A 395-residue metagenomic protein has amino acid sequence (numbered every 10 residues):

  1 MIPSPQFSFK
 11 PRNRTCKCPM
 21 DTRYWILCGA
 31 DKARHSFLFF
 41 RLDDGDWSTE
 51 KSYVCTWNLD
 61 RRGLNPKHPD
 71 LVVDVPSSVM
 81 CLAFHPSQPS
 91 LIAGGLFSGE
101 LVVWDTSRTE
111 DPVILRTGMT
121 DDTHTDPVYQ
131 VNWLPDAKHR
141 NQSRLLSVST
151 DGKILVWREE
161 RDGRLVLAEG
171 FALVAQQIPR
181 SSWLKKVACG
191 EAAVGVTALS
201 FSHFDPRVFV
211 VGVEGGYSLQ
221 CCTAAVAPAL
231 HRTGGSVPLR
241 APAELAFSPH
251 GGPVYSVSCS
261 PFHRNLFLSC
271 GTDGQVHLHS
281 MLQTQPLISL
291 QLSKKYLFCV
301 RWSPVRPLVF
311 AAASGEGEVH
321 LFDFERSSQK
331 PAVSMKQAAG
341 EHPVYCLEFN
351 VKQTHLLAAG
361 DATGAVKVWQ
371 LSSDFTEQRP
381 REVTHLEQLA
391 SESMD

Functional and structural regions predicted by a protein language model:
M1-F40, G45-T56, R62, D111-G118 (+11 more regions): Acidic and/or Ser/Thr-rich intrinsically disordered tails and linkers that flank eukaryotic scaffold proteins
W25-I26, A33-S36, D44, P89-A93 (+11 more regions): Structural hallmark of WD40 beta-propellers
G29-K32, L82-P89, V131-Q142, E191 (+5 more regions): Loop/turn segments within WD40 beta-propeller blades
R41-D44, S52, S98-V102, D151-I154 (+5 more regions): Short coil/turn segments within WD40 beta-propeller repeats
E50, S78, P127, N141 (+5 more regions): Beta-rich catalytic cores
V72, D121-H124, A246-S256, Q285-V305 (+2 more regions): Conserved blade-ending motifs and adjacent loop-strand segments that build the rim/top face of beta-propeller domains
S78-V79, P112-H139, R161: Asp-box/WD-like beta-propeller blade repeats and closely related beta-sheet repeat scaffolds
